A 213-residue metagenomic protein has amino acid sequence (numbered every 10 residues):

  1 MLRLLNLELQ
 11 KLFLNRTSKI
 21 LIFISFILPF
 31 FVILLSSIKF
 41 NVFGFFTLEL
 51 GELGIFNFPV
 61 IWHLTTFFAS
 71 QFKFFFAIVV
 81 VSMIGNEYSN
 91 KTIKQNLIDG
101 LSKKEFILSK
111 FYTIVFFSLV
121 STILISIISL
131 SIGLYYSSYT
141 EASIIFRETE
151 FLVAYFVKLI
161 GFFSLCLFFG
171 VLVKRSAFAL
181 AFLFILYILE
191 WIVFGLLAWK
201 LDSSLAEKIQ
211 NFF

Functional and structural regions predicted by a protein language model:
M1-F26: Aromatic- and glycine-rich beta-strand/loop motifs that create alpha-glucan
T17-S18, S102-K104, L108, I144 (+1 more regions): Membrane-helix interface segments
L21-F26, A179-E190, K208: Central hydrophobic cores of alpha-helical transmembrane segments in multi-pass integral membrane proteins
F23-M83, L108-K174, W191, A198-K200: Secretory targeting signals
I78-D99, K103-K104, F111: Transmembrane helix boundary and interhelical loop/hinge segments in multi-pass membrane proteins
I98, K103, L186, A198-S203: Membrane interface segments of multi-pass transport proteins and intramembrane proteases
L201-F213: Short hydrophobic, aromatic-rich alpha-helical segments embedded in or entering the lipid bilayer of multi-pass
